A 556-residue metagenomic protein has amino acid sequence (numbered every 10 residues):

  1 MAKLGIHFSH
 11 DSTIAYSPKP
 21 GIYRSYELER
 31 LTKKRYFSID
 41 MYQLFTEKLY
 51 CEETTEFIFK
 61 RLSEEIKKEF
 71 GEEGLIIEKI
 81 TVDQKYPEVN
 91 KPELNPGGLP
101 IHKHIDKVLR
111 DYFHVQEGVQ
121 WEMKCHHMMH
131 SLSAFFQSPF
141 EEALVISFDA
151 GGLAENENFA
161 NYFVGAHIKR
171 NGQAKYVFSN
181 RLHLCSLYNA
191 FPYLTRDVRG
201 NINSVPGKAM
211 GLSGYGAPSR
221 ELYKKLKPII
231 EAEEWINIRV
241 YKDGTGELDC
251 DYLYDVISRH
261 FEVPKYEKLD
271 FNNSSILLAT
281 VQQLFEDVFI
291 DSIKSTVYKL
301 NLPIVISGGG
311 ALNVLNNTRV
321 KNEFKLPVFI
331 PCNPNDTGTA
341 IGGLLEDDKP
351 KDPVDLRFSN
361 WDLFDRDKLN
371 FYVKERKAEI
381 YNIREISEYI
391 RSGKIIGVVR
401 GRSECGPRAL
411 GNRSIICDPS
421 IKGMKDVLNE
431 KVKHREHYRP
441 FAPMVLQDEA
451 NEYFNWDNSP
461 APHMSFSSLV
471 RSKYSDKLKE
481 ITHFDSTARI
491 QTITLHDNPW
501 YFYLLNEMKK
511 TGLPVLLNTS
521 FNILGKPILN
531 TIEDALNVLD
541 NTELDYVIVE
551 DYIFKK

Functional and structural regions predicted by a protein language model:
M1-L4: Extreme N-terminal starter segment of soluble prokaryotic enzymes
H7-L44, R110, H114, V119 (+5 more regions): Flexible beta->alpha loop and helix N-cap segments adjacent to enzyme active/binding sites
R30-G71, F289: N-terminal phosphate-binding loop and adjacent alpha-helix
R61-Y112, S133-A134: Short beta-strand-loop/turn "lid" adjacent to the catalytic site in phosphate-handling enzymes
G74-I76, F140-E141, K299-L302: Short helix-loop-beta connector
K225-S274, L278-Q283: Active-site cores of enzymes that catalyze phosphoryl transfer or operate on phosphate-rich substrates
A279-I304: Phosphate/ATP-binding catalytic cores across multiple sugar-kinase/actin-like superfamilies, primarily ASKHA
P303-L312: Glycine-rich beta-strand-to-loop/alpha-helix junction loops that act as flexible
